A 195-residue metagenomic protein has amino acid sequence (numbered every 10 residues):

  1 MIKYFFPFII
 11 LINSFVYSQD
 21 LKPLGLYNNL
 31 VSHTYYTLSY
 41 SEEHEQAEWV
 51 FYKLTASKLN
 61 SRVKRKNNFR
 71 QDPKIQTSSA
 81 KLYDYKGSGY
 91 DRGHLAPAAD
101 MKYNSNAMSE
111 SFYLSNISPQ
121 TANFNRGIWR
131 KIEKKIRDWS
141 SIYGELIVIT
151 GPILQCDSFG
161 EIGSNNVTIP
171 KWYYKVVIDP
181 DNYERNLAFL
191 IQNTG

Functional and structural regions predicted by a protein language model:
M1-K3, D157-S158: Generic low-polarity alpha-helical segments
I2-S14: Sec-dependent N-terminal signal peptides
V16-G195: Domain-level detector for secreted/extracellular nuclease and nuclease-toxin modules, and for the ENPP-like C-terminal
